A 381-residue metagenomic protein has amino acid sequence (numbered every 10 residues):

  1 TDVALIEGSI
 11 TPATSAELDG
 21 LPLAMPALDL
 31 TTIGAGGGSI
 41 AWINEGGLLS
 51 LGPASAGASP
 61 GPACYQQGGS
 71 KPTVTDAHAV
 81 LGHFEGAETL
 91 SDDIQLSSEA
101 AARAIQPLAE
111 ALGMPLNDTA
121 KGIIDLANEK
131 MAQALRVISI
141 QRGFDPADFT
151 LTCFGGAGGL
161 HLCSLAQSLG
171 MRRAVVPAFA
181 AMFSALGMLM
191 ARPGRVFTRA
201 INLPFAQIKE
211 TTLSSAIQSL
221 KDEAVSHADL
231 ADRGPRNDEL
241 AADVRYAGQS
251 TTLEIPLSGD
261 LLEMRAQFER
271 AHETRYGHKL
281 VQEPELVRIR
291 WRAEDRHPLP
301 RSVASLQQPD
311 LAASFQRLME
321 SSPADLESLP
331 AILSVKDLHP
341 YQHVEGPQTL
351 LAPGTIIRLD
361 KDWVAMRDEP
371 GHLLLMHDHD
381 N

Functional and structural regions predicted by a protein language model:
T1-L51, S59-P62, V176-F183: Glycine/threonine-rich beta-strand-loop-alpha-helix active-site module that forms ligand/phosphate-binding
G36, E45-G46, L51, A56-P60 (+4 more regions): C-terminal, non-catalytic interaction/recognition modules in large multi-subunit enzymes and RNPs
